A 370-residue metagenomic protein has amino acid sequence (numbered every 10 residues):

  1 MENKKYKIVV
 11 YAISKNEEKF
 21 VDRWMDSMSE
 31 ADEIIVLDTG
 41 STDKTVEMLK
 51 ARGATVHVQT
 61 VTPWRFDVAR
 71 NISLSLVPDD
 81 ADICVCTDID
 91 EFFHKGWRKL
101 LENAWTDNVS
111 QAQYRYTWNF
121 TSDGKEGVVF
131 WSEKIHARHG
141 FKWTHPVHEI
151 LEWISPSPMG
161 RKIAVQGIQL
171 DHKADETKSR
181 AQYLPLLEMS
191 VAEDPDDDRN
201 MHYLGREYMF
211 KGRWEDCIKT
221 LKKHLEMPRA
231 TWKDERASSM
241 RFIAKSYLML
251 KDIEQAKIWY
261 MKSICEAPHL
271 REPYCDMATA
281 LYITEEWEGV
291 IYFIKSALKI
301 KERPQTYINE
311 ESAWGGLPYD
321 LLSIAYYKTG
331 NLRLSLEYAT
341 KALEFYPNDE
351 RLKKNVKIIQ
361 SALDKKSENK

Functional and structural regions predicted by a protein language model:
V9-E33: Short, well-formed alpha-helical segments that are part of the catalytic scaffolds of diverse glycosyltransferases
K19-D22, D43-R52, G96: Acidic helix N-cap motif at the loop->helix transition within catalytic regions of sugar-transfer enzymes
S27, L37-M48, V61-T62, D88-F92: A conserved acidic beta->alpha catalytic loop
D67-L74, F93-K219, K223: Catalytic-site signature of metal-activated, phosphate-bearing donor transferases, centered on the GT-A/GT-A-like
N71-I83: Active-site nucleotide-sugar/metal-binding loop of Leloir-type enzymes
